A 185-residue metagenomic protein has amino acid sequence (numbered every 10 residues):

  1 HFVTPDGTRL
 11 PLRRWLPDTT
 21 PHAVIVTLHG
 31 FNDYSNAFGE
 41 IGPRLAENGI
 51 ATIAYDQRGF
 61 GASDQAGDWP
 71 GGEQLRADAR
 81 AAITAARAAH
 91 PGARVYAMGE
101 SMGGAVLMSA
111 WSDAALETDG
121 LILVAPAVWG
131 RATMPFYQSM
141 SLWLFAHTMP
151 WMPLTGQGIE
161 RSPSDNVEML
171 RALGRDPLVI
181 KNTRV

Functional and structural regions predicted by a protein language model:
H1-T19: N-terminal cap/lid segment of alpha/beta-hydrolase-fold proteins
P21-G30: Short beta-strand element of the alpha/beta-hydrolase
F31-P43: The serine-hydrolase catalytic nucleophile loop
N32-S35, G61-A93: Catalytic nucleophile-loop/oxyanion-hole region of alpha/beta-hydrolase and closely related hydrolase-like folds
G42-A66: Conserved alpha/beta-hydrolase
E100-R184: Alpha/beta-hydrolase-fold enzymes
